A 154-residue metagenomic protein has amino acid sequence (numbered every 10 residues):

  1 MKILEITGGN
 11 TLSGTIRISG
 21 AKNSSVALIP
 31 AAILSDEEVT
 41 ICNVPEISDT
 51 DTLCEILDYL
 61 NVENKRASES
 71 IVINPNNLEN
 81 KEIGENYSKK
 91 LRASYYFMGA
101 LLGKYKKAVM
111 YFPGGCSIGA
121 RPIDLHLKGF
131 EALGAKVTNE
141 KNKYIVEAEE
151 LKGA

Functional and structural regions predicted by a protein language model:
M1-A154: Structural preference for solvent-exposed beta-strand-turn elements and adjacent flexible terminal/loop segments within
